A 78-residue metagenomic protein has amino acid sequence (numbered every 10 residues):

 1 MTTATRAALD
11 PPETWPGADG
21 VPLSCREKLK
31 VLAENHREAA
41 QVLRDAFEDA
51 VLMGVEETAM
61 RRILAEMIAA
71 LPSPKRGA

Functional and structural regions predicted by a protein language model:
T2-T3, L9, R26, V51 (+1 more regions): Membrane engagement elements in two modes
T3-A40, R44: N-terminal acidic leader/helix
G17-G20, G54, G77: Residue-identity detector for glycine
V31-K75: Amphipathic, hydrophobic secondary-structure cores in small proteins
